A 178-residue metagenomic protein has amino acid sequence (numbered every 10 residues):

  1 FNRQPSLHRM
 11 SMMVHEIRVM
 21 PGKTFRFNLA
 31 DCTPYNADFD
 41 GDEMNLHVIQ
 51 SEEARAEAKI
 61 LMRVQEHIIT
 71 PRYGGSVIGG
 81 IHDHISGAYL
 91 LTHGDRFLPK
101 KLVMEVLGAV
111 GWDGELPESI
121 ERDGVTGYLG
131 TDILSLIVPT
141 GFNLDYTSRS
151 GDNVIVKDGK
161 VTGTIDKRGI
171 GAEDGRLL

Functional and structural regions predicted by a protein language model:
F1-E16: Long, charge-dense accessory insertions within large macromolecular proteins
H15-L178: Feature marking long nucleic-acid-engaging regions of large polymerase/nuclease enzymes
